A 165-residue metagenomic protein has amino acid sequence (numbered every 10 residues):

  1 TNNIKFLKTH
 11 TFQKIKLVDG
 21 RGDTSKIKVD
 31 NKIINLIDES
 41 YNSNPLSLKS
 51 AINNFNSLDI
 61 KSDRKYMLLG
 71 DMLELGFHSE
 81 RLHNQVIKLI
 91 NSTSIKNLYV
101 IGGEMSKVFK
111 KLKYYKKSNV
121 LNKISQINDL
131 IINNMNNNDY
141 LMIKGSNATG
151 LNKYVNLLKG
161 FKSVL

Functional and structural regions predicted by a protein language model:
T1-L165: ATP-dependent carboxylate-amine ligase
